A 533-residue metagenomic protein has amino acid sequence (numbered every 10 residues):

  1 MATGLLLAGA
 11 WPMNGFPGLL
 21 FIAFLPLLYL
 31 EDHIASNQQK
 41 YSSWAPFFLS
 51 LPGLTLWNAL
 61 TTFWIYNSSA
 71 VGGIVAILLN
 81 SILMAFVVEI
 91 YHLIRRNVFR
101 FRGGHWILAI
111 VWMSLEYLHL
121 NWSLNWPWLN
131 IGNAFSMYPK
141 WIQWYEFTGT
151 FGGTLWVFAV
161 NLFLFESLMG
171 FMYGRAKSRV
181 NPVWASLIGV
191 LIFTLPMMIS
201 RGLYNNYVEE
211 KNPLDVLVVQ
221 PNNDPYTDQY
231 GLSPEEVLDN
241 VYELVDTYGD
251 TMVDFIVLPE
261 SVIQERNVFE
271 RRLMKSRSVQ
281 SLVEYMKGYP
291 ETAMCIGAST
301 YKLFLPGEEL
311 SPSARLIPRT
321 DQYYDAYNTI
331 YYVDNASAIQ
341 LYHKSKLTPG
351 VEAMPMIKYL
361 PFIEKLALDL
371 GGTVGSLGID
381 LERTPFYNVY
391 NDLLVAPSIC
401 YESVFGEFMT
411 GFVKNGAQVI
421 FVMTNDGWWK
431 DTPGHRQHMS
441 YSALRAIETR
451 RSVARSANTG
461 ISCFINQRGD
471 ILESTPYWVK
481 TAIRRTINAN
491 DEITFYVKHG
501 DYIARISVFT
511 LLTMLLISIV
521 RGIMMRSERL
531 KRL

Functional and structural regions predicted by a protein language model:
M1-Y204, F255, K430-D431, S442 (+2 more regions): Membrane-embedded alpha-helical bundles of multi-pass enzymes that act on lipidic or dolichyl-linked glycan substrates
W11, D32-S36, R96, T247-D250 (+4 more regions): Secondary-structure boundary motif
L93-R96, G170, E243-T247, Y285 (+1 more regions): A generic secondary-structure signal
W122-W126, E210, Y323-Y324: Short glycine/proline-enriched turns and hinge-like loops at secondary-structure junctions
M137-Q143, I192-M286, E291: Membrane-interface segments at or immediately adjacent to transmembrane helices that form the boundary between
L258-L533: Solvent-exposed soluble domains appended to multi-pass membrane proteins
